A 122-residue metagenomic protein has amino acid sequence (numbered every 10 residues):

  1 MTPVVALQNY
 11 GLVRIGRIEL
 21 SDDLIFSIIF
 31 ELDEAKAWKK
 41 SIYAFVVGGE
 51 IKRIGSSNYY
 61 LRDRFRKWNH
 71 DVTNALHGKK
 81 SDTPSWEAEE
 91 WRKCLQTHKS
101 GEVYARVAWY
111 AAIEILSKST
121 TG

Functional and structural regions predicted by a protein language model:
M1-R64: GIY-YIG nuclease catalytic motif and its immediate N-terminal context
N58-T121: Conserved short loop/helix modules at catalytic or binding sites in compact beta-alpha or helix-hairpin-helix contexts
